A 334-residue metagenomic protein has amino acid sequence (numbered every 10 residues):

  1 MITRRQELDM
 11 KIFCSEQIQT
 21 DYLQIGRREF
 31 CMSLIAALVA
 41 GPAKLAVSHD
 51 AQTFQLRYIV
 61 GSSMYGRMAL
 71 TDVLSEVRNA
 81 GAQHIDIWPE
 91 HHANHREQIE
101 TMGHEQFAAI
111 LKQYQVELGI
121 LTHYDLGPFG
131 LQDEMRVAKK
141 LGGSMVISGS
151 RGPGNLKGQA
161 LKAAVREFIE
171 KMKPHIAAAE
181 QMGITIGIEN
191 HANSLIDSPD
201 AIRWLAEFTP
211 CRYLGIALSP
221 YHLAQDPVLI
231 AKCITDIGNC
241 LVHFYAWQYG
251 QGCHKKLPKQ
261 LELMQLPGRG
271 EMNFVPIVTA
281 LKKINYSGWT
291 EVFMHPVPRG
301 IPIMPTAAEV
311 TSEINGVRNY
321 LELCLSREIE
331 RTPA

Functional and structural regions predicted by a protein language model:
R4-R5: Basic polycationic patches enriched in arginine
L8-I25, C31-G41, L45-R57, M68-A80 (+2 more regions): Histidine-acidic metal/acid-base catalytic patches
L34-A40, Q52, D72, R78 (+5 more regions): Active-site acidic/histidine proton-transfer and metal-coordination neighborhood in alpha/beta enzyme cores
L56-S62, I85-I87, L118-T122, V146-S148 (+4 more regions): Hydrophobic faces of well-ordered beta-strands that scaffold small-molecule active sites in alpha/beta enzyme cores
G61-Y65, W88-E90, H123-L126, R151-G152 (+4 more regions): Active-site beta-loop-alpha junctions enriched in small/polar residues
I87-Q106, L156: Glycine-rich, proline-tolerant flexible connector loops at the mouths of alpha/beta enzymes
E90-H92, E97, Y124, K255-E262: Vicinal oxygen chelate
H92-R96, G154-Q159, Q225, P298-I303: A short acidic, helix-capping loop that chelates divalent metal ions and anchors anionic groups
